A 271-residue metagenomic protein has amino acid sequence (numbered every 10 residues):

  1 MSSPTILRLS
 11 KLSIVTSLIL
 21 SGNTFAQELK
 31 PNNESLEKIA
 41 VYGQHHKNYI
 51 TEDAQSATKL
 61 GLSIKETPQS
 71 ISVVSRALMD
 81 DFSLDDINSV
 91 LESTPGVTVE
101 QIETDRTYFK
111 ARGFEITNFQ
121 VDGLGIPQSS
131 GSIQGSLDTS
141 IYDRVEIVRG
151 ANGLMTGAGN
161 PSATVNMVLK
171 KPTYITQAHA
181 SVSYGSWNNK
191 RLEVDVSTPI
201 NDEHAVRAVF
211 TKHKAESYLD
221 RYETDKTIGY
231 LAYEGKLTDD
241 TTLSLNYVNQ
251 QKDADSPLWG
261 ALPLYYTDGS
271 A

Functional and structural regions predicted by a protein language model:
M1-F82, N88-T94: N-terminal Sec signal peptide and the immediately downstream disordered periplasmic leader that contains the TonB box
N32-E34, V90-K110, D138, A158-N160 (+1 more regions): Short, glycine-/polar-rich solvent-exposed loops and beta-turns at beta-strand/coil boundaries
K38, Y42, V90, Y108-K110 (+3 more regions): Outer-envelope exported proteins of Gram-negative bacteria
H46-N48, G96, I126, G185-W187 (+2 more regions): Structural signature of outer-membrane beta-barrel domains
I71, M79, V90-L91, V145-G150 (+2 more regions): Non-catalytic regulatory/gating segments with a bias toward low-complexity or hydrophobic composition
V99, Y108, L124-R149, M167-K170: Short acidic/polar hinge/loop motifs at secondary-structure boundaries that mediate gating or recognition
Q128, S140-D143, L154-Y230, L237-T241: Outer-membrane beta-barrel translocator/receptor signature
H213-S217, D225-K236, D240-A271: Acidic/polar loop-and-plug regions of large Gram-negative outer-membrane beta-barrel proteins
